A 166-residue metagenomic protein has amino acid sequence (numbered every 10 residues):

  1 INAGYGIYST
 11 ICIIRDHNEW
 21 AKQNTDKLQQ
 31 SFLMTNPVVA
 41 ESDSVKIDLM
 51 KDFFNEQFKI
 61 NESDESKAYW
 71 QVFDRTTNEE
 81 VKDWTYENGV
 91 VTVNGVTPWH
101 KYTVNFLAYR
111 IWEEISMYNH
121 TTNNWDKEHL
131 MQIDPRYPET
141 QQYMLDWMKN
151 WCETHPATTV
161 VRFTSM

Functional and structural regions predicted by a protein language model:
I1-M166: Glycan-processing catalytic domains of CAZymes
